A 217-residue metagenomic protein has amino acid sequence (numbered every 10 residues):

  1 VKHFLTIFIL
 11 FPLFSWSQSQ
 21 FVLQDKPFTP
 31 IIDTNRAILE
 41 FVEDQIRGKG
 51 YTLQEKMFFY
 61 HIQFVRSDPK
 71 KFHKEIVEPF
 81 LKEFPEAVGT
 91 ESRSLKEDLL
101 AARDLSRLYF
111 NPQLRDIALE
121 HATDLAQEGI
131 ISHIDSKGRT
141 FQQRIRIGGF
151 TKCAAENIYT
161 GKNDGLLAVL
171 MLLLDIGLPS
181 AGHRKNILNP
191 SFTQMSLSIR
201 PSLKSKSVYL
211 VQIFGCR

Functional and structural regions predicted by a protein language model:
V1-Q20: Bacterial Sec-dependent N-terminal signal peptides
H3-F4, S67, K185: Hydrophobic alpha-helical segments, especially transmembrane helices and their immediate juxtamembrane helical caps
Q18-Q20, Q63, Q212: Glutamine-centric residue-chemistry signal
Q20-Q54: N-terminal low-complexity, Pro/Thr/Ser-rich intrinsically disordered segments that act as propeptides or flexible
L39, D98, G148-F150: Short, flexible turn/loop "capping" segments at secondary-structure junctions
E43-Q45, A101-A102, V169: Flexible glycine/proline-enriched surface loops and loop-helix/loop-strand junctions
G48-R144, P190, Q194: Short, well-ordered surface patches within globular domains
E120-A126, I134-C216: A well-ordered secondary-structure block
